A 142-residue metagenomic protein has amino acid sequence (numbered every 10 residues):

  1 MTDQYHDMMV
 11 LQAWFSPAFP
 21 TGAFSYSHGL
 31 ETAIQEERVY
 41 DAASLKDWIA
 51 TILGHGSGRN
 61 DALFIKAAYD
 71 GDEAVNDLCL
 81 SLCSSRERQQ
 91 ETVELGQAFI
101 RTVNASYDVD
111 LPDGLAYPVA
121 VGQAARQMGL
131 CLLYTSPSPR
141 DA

Functional and structural regions predicted by a protein language model:
M1-M8: Charged, compositionally biased N-terminal leader segments and the immediate start of the first structured element
M8-G71: Glycine/small-residue-rich interface belts in oligomeric ring/scaffold proteins and their assembly partners
E36-Y40, S106-V109, C131: Inter-helical turn/loop segments and adjacent helix faces that build the functional surface of alpha-helical bundle
A68-V109: Ordered, amphipathic secondary-structure segments that act as subunit-interaction surfaces in large macromolecular
L111, Q123-L133: Long, amphipathic alpha-helical coupling/dimerization segments that relay conformational signals between
L115: A contiguous binding-surface segment within folded domains or other stable secondary-structure elements
Y134-A142: Single conserved hydrophobic/aromatic residue that forms the stacking wall/gate of nucleotide- or nucleobase-binding
